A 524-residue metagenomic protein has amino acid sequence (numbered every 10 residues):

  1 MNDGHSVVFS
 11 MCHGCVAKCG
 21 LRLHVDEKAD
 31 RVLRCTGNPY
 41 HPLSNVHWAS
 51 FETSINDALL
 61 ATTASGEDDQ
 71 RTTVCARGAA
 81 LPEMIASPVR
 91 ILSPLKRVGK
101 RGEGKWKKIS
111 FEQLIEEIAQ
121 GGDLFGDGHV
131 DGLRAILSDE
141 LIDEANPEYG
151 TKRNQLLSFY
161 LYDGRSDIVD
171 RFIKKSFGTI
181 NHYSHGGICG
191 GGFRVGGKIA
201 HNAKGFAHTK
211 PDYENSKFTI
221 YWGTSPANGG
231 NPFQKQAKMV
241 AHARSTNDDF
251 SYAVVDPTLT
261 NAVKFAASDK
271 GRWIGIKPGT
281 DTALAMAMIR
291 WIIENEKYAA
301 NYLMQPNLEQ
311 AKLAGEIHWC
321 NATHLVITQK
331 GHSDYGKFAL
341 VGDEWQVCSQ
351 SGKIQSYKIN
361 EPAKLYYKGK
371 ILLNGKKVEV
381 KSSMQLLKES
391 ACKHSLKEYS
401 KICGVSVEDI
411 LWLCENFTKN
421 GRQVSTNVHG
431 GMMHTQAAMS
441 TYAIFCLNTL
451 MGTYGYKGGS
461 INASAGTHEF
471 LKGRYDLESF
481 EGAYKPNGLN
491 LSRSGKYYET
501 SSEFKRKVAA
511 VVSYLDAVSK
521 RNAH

Functional and structural regions predicted by a protein language model:
M1-Y298, Q305-E309, A314-Y366, Q385 (+2 more regions): N-terminal export/assembly segments and adjacent metallocofactor-ligating motifs of anaerobic energy-metabolism
K105, N374, K381, S390-K393 (+1 more regions): Conserved alpha/beta enzyme-core scaffolds, especially Rossmann-like or related mixed alpha/beta domains that build
H129-L133, A299-L303, V424, G455-N462: Flexible, glycine/charged-enriched surface loops at secondary-structure junctions
K152-R153, E408, L413, F417-H524: A glycine-rich, hydrophobic/aromatic-adjacent loop/helix-cap motif
G178-N181, I292-A300, T435, M451-G459: Short helix-capping/linker segments at secondary-structure and domain boundaries
K277, I402-C403, Q436: Glycine- and other small-residue-rich loops at beta-strand/loop junctions that grip anionic moieties
P306, L365-K381, L387: Short helix-loop capping/hinge segments that flank enzyme active sites or metal/cofactor-binding pockets
K381-S382, L386-W412, N416-K419: A charged, amphipathic alpha-helical module
